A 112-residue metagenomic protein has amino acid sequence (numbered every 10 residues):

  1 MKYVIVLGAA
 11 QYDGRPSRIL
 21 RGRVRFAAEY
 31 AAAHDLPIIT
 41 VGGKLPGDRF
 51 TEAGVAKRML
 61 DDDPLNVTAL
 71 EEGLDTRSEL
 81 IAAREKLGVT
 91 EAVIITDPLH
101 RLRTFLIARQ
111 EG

Functional and structural regions predicted by a protein language model:
M1-G112: A structural signal for short, hydrophobic/glycine-enriched beta-strand patches
